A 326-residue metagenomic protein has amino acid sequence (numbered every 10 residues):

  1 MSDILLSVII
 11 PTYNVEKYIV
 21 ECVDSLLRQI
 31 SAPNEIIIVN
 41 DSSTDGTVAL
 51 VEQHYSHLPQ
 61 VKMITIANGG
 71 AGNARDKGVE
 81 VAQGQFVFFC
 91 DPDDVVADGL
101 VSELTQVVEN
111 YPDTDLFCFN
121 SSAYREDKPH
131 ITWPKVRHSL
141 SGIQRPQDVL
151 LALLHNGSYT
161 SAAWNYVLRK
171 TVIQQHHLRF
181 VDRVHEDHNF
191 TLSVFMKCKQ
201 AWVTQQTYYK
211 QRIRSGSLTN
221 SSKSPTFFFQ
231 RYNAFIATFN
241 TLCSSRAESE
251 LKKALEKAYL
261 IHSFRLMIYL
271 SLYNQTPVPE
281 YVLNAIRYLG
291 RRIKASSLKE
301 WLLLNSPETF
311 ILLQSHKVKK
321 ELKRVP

Functional and structural regions predicted by a protein language model:
Y18-V20, D45-Q53, V95, G99: Acidic helix N-cap motif at the loop->helix transition within catalytic regions of sugar-transfer enzymes
D24-P33: Short, acidic, metal-binding catalytic loop of nucleotide-sugar glycosyltransferases
S25, N40-L50, N68, D91: A conserved acidic beta->alpha catalytic loop
I66-A82, P92: Glycine-rich, basic loop-to-helix element that forms the pyrophosphate-binding segment of sugar-nucleotide handling
A71, P92-W202, R212-T226: Donor-binding/catalytic cores of nucleotide-activated saccharide and glycerol-phosphate transferases/polymerases
V87: Short aromatic/hydrophobic "clamp" motif used to bind/position activated sugar donors
Y208-S215, S221-S249, R265-R292: Catalytic core of nucleotide-sugar-dependent glycosyltransferases
S271-P326: Membrane-interface aromatic/basic loop that binds lipid-linked glycans or pyrophosphate carriers, typified by
